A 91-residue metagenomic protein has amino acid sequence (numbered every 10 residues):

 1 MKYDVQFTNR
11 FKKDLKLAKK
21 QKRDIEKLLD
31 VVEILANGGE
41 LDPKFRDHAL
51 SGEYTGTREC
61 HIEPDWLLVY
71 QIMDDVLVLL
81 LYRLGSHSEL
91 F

Functional and structural regions predicted by a protein language model:
M1-P64, M73-L79, L84, S88-F91: Basic, Lys/Arg-enriched alpha-helical interface segments
